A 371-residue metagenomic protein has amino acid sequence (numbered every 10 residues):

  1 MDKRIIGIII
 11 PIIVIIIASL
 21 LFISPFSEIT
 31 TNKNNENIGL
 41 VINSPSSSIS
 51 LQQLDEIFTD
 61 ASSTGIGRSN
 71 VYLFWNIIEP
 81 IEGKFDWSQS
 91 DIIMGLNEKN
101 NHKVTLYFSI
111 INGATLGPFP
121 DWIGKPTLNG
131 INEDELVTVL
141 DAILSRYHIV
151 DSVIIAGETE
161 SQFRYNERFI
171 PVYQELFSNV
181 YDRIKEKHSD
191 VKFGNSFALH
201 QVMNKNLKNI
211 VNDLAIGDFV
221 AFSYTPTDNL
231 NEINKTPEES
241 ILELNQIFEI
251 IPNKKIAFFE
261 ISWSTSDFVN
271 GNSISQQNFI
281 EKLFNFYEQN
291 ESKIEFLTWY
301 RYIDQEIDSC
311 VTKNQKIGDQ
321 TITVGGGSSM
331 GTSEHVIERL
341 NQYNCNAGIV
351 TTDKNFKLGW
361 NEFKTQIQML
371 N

Functional and structural regions predicted by a protein language model:
M1-I15: N-terminal Sec-pathway targeting helices
S24-G67, Y72: Boundary/entry segment of secreted carbohydrate-active catalytic domains
T30-N35, G39, P45, I92 (+5 more regions): Aromatic-rich peripheral "rim/lid" segments of glycoside hydrolase catalytic domains that contact and position glycan
V41-D55, W75-S88, G113, I131 (+5 more regions): Acidic-and-aromatic substrate-binding clefts and catalytic sites of carbohydrate-active enzymes
S47-S62, E133-I143, V202-D213, Q277-F286: Short, acidic/polar
T64-E82, Q89-K192, A198-H200: Substrate-binding cleft and catalytic face of glycoside hydrolase catalytic domains, especially the flexible beta-alpha
S69-V71, L106-F108, H148-D151, I155-G157 (+3 more regions): Aromatic- and acid-rich polysaccharide-binding/catalytic face of secreted or lumenal carbohydrate-active enzymes
A114, F222-D228, I247-L283, W299-Q320 (+1 more regions): Active-site clefts of carbohydrate-active enzymes
